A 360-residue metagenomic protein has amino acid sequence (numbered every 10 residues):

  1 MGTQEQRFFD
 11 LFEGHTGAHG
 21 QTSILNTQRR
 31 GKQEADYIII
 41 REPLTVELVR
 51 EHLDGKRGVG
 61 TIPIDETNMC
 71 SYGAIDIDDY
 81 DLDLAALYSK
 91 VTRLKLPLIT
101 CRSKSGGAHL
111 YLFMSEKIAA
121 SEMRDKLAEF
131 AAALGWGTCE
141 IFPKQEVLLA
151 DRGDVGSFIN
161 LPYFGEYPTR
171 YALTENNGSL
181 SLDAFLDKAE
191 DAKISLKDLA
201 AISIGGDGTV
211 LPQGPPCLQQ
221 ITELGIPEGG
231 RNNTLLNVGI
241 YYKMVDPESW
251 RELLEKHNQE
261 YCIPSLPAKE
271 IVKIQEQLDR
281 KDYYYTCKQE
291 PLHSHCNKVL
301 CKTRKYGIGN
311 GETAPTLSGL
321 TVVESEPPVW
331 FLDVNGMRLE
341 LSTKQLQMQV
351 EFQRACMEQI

Functional and structural regions predicted by a protein language model:
M1-Y72, L82-L87, Y163-E166: DNA replication initiation on ssDNA origins
A18-T27, T169-T174, V329-V334: Short polybasic amphipathic segments
R30, D65-T67, K104, D151-G153 (+1 more regions): Short, ordered beta-strand-loop transition motifs
V59-T61, K95-C101: A short linear hydrophobic-aromatic micro-motif
T61-L82, Y88, S115-N233: DNA replication initiation modules
K90, L94, K126-L134, H257-E260 (+1 more regions): Conserved short hydrophobic interaction patches
T100-H109: Short, conserved phosphate-binding/catalytic loop or strand-edge motifs used in phosphoryl-/nucleotidyl-transfer
G107, M114-A120, Y167, E190-E358: Modules that initiate DNA replication and primer synthesis
